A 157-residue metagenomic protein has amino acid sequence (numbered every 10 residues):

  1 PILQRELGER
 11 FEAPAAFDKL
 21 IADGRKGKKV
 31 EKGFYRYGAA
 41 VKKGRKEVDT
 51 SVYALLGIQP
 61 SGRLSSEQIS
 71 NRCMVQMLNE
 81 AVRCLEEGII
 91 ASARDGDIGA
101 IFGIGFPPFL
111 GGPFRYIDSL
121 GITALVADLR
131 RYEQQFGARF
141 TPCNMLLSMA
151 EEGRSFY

Functional and structural regions predicted by a protein language model:
P1-Y157: N-terminal glycine-rich phosphate-binding loop for ADP-containing cofactors
